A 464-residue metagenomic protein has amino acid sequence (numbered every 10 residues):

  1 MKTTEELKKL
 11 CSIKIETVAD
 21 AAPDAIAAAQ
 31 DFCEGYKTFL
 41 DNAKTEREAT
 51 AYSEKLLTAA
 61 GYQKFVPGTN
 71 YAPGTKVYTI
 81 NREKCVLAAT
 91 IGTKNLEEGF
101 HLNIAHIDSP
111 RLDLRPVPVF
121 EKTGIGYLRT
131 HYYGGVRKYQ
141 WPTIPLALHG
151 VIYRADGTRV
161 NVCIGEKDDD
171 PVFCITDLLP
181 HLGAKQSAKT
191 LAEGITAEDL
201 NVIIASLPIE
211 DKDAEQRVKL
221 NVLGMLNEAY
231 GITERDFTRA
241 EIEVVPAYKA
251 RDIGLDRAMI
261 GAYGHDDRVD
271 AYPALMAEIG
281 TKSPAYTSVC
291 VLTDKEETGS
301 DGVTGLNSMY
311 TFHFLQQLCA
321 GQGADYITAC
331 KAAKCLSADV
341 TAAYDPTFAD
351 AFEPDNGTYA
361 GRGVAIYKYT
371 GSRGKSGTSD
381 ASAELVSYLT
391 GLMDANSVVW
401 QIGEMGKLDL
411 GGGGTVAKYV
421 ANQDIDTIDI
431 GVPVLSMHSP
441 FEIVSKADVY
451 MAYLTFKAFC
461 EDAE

Functional and structural regions predicted by a protein language model:
M1-E464: N-terminal hydrophobic/helix-forming segments and targeting peptides
